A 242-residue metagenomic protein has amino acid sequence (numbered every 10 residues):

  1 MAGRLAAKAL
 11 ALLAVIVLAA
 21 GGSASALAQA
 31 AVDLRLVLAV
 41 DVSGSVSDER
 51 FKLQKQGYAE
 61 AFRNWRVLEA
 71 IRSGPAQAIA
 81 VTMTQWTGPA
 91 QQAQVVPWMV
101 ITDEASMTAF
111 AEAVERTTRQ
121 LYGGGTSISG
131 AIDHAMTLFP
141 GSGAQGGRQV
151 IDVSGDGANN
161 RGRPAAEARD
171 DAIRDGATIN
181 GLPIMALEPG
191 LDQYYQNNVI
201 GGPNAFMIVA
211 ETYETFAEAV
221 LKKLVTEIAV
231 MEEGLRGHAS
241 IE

Functional and structural regions predicted by a protein language model:
K8-G21: Bacterial N-terminal signal peptides
G22-A28: Sec/Tat signal peptide C-region and signal peptidase I cleavage site
A30-P97, A131, V150-S154, N180: Von Willebrand factor
A39-E49, V81, P97, E115-G125 (+3 more regions): Second-shell loop/turn segments in exported
Q56-V67, G88, E115, R119 (+6 more regions): Sec-exported extracytoplasmic/periplasmic mature domains
A93, I101, A105-Q149, G181-L191 (+2 more regions): Von Willebrand factor
G157-N197: VWA/integrin I-like adhesion module and closely mimicked acidic/polar interface patches used
I184-L235: Von Willebrand factor A/integrin I-like adhesion domains
